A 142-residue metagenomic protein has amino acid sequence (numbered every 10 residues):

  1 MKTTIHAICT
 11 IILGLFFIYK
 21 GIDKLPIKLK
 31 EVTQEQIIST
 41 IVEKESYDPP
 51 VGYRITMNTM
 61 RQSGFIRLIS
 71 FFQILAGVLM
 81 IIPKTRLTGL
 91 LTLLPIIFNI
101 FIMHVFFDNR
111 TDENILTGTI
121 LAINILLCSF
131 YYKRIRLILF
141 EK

Functional and structural regions predicted by a protein language model:
M1-I41, R67, I82-K142: Extended, low-polarity transmembrane helix blocks
K2-T4, G52, M57-T59, V78 (+1 more regions): Intrinsically disordered, low-complexity segments enriched in polar/charged residues with Gly/Pro, especially when
Q36-R61: Extracytosolic (periplasmic/ER-lumenal) interhelical loops and adjacent juxtamembrane/interface segments of multi-pass
I55-L75: Individual transmembrane alpha-helix segments
L75-I81: Generic transmembrane alpha-helix motif of multi-pass integral membrane proteins
